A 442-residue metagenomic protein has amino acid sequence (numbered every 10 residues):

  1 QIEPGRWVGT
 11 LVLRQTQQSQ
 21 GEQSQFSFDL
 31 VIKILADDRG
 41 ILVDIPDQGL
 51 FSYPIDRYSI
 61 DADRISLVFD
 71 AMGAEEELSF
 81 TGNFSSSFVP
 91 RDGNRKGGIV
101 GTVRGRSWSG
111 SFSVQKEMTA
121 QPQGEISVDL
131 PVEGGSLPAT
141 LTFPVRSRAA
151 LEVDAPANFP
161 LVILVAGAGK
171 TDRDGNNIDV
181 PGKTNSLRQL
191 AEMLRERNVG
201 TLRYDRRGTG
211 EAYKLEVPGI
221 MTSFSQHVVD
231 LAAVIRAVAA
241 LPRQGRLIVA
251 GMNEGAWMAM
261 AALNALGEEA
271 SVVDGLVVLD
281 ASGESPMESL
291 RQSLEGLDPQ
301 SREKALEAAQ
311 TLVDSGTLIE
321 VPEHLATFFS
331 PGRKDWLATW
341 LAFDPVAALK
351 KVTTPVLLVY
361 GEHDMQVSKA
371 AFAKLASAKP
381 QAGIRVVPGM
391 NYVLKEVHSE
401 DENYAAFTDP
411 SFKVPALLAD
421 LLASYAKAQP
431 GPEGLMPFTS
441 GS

Functional and structural regions predicted by a protein language model:
I2-D92, K96, V100-S109, L161: Central antiparallel beta-sheet cores of small beta-barrel/beta-sandwich binding domains
S113-P156: N-terminal cap/lid segment of alpha/beta-hydrolase-fold proteins
R148-L194: Short, surface-exposed "cap/lid" segments of acyl-processing enzymes
S186, G219-A240: Alpha/beta-hydrolase active-site loop
S186-Y213: Conserved alpha/beta-hydrolase
G275-A347: Accessory cap/linker subdomain of secreted extracellular hydrolases
V352, L358-Y360: Short beta-strand/loop motif that positions the catalytic acidic residue of the alpha/beta-hydrolase fold
V393-L394, H398-G441: Catalytic active-site module of serine/aspartate enzymes centered on a nucleophile-bearing elbow/loop
